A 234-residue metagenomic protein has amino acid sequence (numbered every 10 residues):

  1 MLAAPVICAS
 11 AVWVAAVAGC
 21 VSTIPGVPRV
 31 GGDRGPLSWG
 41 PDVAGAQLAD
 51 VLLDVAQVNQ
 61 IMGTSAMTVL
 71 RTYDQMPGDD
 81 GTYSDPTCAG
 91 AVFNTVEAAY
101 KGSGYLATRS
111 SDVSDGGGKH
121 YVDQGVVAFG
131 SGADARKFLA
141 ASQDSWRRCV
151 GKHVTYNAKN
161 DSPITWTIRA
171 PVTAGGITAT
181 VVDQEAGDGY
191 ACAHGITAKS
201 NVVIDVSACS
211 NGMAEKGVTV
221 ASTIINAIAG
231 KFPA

Functional and structural regions predicted by a protein language model:
M1-S10: N-terminal export and membrane-targeting signals
A16-G19: C-terminal motif of bacterial Sec signal peptides marking the signal peptidase cleavage site
V21-D112: N-terminal "mature-domain start" segment
Y73-M76, D144-Y190, P233: Short Gly/Thr-rich strand-loop-strand
T108-A140: A short acidic-to-branched-hydrophobic micro-motif
T108-S114, A191-K199: Short, surface-exposed beta-strand/loop micro-motifs that present aromatic residues
V122-V126, T197, N201-S210: Short, well-ordered beta-strand elements
S210-A234: Surface-exposed amphipathic alpha-helical segments
